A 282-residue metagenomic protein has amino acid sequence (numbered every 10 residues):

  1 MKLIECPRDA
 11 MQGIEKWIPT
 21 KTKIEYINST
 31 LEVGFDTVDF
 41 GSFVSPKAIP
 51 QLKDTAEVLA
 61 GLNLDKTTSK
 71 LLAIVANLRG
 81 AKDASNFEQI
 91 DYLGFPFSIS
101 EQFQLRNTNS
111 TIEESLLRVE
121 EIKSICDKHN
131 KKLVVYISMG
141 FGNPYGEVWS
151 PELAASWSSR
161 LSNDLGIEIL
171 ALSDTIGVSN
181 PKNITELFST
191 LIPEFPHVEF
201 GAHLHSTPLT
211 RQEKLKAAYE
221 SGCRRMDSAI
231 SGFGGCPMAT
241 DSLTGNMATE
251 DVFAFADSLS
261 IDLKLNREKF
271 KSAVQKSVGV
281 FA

Functional and structural regions predicted by a protein language model:
M1-A282: Catalytic cores and adjacent flexible loops of soluble metabolic enzymes that perform enolate/carbanion chemistry on
